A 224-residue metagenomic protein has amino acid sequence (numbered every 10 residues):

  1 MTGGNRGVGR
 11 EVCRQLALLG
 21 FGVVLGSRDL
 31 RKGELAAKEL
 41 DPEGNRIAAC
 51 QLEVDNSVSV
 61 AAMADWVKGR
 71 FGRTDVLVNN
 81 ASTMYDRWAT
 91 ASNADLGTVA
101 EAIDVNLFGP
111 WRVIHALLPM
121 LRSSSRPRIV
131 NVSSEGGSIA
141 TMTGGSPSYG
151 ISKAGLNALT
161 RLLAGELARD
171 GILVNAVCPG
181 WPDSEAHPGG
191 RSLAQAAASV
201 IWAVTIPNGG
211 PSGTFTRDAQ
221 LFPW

Functional and structural regions predicted by a protein language model:
M1-V24: Canonical Rossmann dinucleotide-binding motif of NAD(H)/NADP(H)-dependent dehydrogenases/reductases, specifically
L19-L35: Conserved glycine-rich Rossmann-like NAD(P)H-binding loop of the short-chain dehydrogenase/reductase
L30, Q51-A62: The beta1-alpha1 cofactor-binding region of Rossmann-like NAD(H)/NADP(H)-dependent oxidoreductases
N45-R46, W66-N79, Y85-R87, L173 (+1 more regions): A glycine-rich helix->loop->beta "capping" turn within Rossmann-like NAD(P)(H)-dependent oxidoreductase domains
V78, V113-L117, L121, L159-T160 (+1 more regions): Hydrophobic positions on the long internal alpha-helix of Rossmann-like NAD(P)-dependent oxidoreductase domains
T83-I103, W111, R122-R169: Catalytic loop of short-chain dehydrogenase/reductase
R169, A176-P179, S184-W224: C-terminal helical subdomain
